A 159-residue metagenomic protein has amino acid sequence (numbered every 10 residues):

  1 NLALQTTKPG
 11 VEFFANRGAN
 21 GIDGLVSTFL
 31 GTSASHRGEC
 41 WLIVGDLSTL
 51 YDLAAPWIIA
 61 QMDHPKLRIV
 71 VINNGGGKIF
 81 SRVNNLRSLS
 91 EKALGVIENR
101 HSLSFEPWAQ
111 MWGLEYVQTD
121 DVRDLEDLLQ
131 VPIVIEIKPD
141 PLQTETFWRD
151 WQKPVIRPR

Functional and structural regions predicted by a protein language model:
Q5-R159: Thiamine diphosphate
